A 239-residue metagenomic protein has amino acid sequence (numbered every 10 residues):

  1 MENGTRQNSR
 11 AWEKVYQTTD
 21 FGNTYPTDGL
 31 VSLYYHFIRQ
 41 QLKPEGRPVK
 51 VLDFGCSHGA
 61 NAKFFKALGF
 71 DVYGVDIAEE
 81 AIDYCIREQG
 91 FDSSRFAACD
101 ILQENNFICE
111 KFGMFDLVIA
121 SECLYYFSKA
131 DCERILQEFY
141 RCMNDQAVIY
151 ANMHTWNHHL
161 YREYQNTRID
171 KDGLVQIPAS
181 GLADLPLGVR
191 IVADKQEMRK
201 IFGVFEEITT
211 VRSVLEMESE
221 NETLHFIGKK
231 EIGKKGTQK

Functional and structural regions predicted by a protein language model:
M1-V49, S57-S94, A98-I108, Y150-K239: Class I (Rossmann-like) S-adenosyl-L-methionine-dependent methyltransferase catalytic domain, capturing the SAM-binding
D53: Class I SAM-dependent methyltransferase core
I119: A conserved beta-strand element that flanks and buttresses the S-adenosyl-L-methionine
E122-C123: Short catalytic micro-motifs in class I SAM-dependent methyltransferases
S128-K129: Helix-capping/helix-break motifs at membrane-protein junctions, especially on the cytosolic side just before or after
E133-D145: A short glycine-rich, Lys/Arg-flanked "PGG" loop and its adjoining helix->strand segment in the class I
